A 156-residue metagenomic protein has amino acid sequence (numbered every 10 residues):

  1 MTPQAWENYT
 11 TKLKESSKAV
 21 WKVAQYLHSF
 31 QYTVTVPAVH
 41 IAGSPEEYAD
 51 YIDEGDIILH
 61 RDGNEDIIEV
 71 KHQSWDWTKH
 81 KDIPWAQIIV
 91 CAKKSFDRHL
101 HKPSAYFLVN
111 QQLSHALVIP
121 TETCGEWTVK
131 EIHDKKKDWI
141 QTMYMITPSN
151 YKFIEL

Functional and structural regions predicted by a protein language model:
M1-E46: Acidic-basic catalytic patches of nuclease active cores, encompassing PD-(D/E)XK and other metal-cofactor nuclease
T35-V36, I67-E69, L108, L117-V118: A structural signal for short, well-ordered beta-strand segments and their strand-loop junctions that often border
P37-G43, N110-Q111, T121-E122: Acidic carboxylate-rich catalytic motifs and surrounding loops in phosphoryl-/glycosyl-chemistry enzymes
P37-G63: Active-site metal-binding core of divalent-cation-utilizing nuclease and nuclease-like domains
E54-G55, N64-E65, K102-Y106, L113-A116: Short, surface-exposed beta-edge/turn micro-motifs
I57-W77: Conserved catalytic cores of phosphodiester-cleaving nucleases, focusing on short active-site segments
H60-D62, Q111-L156: Non-catalytic C-terminal interaction segments of nucleic acid-processing enzymes
Q73-H101: Mg2+/Mn2+-dependent nuclease catalytic core
